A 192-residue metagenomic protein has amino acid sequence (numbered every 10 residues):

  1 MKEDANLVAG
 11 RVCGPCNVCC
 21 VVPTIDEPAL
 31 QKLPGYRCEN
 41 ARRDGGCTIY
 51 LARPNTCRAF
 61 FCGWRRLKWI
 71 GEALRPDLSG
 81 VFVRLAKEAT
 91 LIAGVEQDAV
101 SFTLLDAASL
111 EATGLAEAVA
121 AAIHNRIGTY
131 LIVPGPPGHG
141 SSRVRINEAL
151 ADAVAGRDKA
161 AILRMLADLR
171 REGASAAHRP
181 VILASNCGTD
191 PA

Functional and structural regions predicted by a protein language model:
M1-A192: Short loop/turn segments that flank or connect secondary-structure elements
